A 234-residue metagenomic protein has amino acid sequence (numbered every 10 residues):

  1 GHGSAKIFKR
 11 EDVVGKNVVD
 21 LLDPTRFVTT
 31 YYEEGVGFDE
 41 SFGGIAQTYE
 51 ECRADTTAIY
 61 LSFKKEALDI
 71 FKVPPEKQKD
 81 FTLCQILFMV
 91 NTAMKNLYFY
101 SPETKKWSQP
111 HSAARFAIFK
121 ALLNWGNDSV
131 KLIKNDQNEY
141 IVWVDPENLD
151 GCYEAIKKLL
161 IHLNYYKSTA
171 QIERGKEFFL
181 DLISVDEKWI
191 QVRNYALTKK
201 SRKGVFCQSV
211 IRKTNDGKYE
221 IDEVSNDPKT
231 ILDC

Functional and structural regions predicted by a protein language model:
G1-G3, T56: Catalytic glutamate of the conserved HExxH
G3-E50: Post-HEXXH active-site segment of zinc metalloproteases
K16, T25, K105, N138 (+1 more regions): Intrinsic-disorder/low-complexity loop/linker signature
G37-C52, T56-Y166: Long, well-structured alpha-helical subdomains associated with metal-dependent extracellular/ecto-lumenal hydrolases
L132-C234: Non-catalytic terminal regions of proteins
